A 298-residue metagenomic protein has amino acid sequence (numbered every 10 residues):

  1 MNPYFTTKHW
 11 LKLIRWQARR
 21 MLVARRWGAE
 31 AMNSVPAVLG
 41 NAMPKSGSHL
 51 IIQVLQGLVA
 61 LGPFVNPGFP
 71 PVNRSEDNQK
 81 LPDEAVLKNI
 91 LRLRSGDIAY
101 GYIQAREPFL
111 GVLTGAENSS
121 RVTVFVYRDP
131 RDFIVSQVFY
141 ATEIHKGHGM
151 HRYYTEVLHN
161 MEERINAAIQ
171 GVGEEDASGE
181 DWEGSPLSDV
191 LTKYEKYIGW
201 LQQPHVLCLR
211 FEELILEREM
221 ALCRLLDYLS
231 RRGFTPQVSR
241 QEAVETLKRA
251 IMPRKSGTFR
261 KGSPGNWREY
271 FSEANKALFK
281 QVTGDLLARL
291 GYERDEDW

Functional and structural regions predicted by a protein language model:
N2-M161, A177-L209, A274, L278 (+2 more regions): PAPS-dependent sulfotransferase catalytic domain
N2-T7, A167-D181, R224-T235: Short charge-dense sequence patches
F64-A85, W200-A277, Q281: The conserved 3'-phosphoadenosine-5'-phosphosulfate
L81-P82, T142-K146, E163-D176, K248-S256: Noncatalytic linker/hinge segments flanking ATPase motor cores
D97, A167, P253, T258-K261 (+1 more regions): Compositionally biased, low-complexity repeat tracts
Y154-E175, E213, R218-A221: Acidic, glycine-rich loop-and-strand cores that form catalytic or ligand-binding grooves in diverse globular domains
Y228, L286-R289: Short alpha-helical functional segments enriched in proximate histidine and acidic residues
